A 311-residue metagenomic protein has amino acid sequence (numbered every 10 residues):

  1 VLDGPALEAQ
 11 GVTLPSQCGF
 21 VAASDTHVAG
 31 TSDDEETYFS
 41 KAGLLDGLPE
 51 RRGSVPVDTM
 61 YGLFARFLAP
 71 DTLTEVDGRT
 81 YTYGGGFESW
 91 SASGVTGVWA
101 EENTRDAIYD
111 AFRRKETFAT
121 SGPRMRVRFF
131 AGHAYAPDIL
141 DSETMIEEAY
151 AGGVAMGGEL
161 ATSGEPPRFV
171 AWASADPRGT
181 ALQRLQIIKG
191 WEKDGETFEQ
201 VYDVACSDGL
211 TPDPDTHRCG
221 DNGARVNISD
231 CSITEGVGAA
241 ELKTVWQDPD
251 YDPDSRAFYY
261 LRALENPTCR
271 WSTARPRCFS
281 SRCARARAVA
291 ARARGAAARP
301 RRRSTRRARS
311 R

Functional and structural regions predicted by a protein language model:
V1-R311: C-terminal functional module detector
